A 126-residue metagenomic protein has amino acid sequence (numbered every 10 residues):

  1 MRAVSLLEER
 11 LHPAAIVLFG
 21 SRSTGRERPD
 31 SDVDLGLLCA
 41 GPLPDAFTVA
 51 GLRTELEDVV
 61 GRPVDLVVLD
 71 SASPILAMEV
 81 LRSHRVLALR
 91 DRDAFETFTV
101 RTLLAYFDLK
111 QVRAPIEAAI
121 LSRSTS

Functional and structural regions predicted by a protein language model:
M1-A15, S23-P29, A40-S126: Catalytic core of pol beta-like nucleotidyltransferases
D34-L38: Short beta-strand->loop micro-motif that forms the acidic, two-metal-ion catalytic signature in nucleotide-processing
